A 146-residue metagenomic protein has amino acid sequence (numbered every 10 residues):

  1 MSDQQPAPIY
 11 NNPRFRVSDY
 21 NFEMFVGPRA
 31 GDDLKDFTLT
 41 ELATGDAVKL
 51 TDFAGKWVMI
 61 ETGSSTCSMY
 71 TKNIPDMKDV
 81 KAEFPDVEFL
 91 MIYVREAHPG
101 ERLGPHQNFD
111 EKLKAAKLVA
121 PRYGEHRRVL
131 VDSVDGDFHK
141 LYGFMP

Functional and structural regions predicted by a protein language model:
M1-Y10, A115-H126: Short, compositionally biased leader-like segments
Q4-L50: N-terminal "domain-start" segment that seeds a small globular fold
D33, T44, F53, E83 (+1 more regions): Short, structurally constrained coil/turn elements that cap an alpha-helix or connect an alpha-helix to the following
K35, G124-R128, K140-P146: Structural micro-motif
E41-A43, S64-T66, S133: Short, flexible loop/turn elements at secondary-structure junctions
V48-M77, V87-Y93: Short active-site neighborhood of thiol/selenol oxidoreductases, capturing the structured segment around
K49, D137-F138: Short acidic active-site motifs
T71-Y123, V131, D135-D137: Structural microenvironment flanking redox-active thiols in thiol-disulfide oxidoreductases
